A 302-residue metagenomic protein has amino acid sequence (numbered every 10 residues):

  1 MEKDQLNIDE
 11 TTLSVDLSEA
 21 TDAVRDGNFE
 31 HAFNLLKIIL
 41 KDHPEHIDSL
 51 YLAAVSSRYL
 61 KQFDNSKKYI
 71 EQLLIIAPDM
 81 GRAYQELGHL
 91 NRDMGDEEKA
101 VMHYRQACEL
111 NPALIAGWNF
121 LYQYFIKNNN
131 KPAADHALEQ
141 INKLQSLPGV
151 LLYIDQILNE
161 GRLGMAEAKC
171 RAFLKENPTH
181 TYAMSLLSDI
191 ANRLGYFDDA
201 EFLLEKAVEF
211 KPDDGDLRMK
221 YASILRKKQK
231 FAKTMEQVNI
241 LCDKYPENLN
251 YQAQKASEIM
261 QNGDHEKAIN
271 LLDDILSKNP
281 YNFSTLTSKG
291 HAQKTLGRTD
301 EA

Functional and structural regions predicted by a protein language model:
R25, Y59, D93, K127 (+5 more regions): Register position in tetratricopeptide repeats
D42, I76, L110, K143-L144 (+4 more regions): Structural marker of alpha-solenoid helical repeat scaffolds
